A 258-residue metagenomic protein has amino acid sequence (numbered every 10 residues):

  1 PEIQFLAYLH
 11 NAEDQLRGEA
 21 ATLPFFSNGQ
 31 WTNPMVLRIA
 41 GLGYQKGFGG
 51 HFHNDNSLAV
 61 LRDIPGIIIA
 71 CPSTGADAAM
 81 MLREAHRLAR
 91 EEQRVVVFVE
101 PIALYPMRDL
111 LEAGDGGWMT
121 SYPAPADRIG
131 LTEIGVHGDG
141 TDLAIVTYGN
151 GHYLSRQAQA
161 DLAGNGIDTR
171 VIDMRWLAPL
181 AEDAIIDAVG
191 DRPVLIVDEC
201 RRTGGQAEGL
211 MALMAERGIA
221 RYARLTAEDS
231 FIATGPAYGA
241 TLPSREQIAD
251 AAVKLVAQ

Functional and structural regions predicted by a protein language model:
P1-E2, I69-C71, R170, L195-I196: Short hydrophobic alpha-helical runs that function as membrane-insertion/retention elements
P1-W31, E208: Thiamine diphosphate
I3-N11, I39-G41, A70-A76, C200-T203 (+1 more regions): Active-site nucleophile and cofactor-binding loops and adjacent substrate-binding regions of central metabolic enzymes
A7-N11, Q45-F52, I69, S73 (+2 more regions): Alpha-helix capping and helix-loop boundary segments enriched in small/acidic/polar residues
A12-E19, N56, V60, E84 (+2 more regions): Alpha-helical scaffold elements adjacent to nucleotide-binding pockets in ATP/GTP-utilizing enzyme cores
N28-E91, A251, V256: Conserved thiamine diphosphate
W31-I39, Q45-K46, I102-Q258: Thiamine diphosphate
P65-A70, A78-S121: Helix-enriched interaction subdomains in cytosolic or periplasmic regions, typified by TIR/SEFIR signaling/NADase cores
